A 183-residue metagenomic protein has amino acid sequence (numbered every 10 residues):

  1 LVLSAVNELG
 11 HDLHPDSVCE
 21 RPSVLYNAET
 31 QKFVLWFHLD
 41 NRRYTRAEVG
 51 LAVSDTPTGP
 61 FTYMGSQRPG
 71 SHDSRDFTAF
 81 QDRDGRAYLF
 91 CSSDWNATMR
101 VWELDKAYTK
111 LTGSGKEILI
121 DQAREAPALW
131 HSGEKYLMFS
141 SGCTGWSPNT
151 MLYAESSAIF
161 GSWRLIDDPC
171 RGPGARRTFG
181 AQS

Functional and structural regions predicted by a protein language model:
L1-S183: Carbohydrate-active catalytic/glycan-binding domains of CAZyme proteins, especially the secreted or lumenal ectodomains
